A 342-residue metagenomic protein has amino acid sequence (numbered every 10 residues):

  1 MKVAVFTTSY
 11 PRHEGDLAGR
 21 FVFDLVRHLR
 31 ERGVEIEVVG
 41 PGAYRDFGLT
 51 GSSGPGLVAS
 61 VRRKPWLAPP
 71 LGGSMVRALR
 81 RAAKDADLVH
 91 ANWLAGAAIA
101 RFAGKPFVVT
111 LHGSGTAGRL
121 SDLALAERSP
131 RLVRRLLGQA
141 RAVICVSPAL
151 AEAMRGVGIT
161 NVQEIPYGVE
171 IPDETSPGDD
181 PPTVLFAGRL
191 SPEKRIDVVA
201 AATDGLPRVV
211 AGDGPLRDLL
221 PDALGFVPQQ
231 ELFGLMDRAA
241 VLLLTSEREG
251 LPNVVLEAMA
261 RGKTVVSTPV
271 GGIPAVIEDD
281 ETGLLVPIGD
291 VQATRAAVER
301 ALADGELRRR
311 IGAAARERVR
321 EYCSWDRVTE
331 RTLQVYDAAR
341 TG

Functional and structural regions predicted by a protein language model:
V5-P70: N-terminal strand-loop element at the rim of the active site of nucleotide-sugar-dependent glycosyltransferases
G40, L125-A126, P130-E174, A223: Donor nucleotide-sugar binding/catalytic pocket of nucleotide-sugar-dependent glycosyltransferases
S74, P106, T116-R135: Nucleotide-sugar donor phosphate/pyrophosphate-binding loop at the beta->alpha transition of glycosyltransferases
A91-G96: Short His-centered aromatic/hydrophobic patch
L137, V227, G234-A239: Short alpha-helical donor nucleotide-sugar binding micro-motif in glycosyltransferases
E247: Aromatic "clamp/platform" in nucleotide-sugar-dependent glycosyltransferases that forms part of the donor/acceptor
T264-S267, I277: Short hydrophobic beta-strand element within catalytic cores of glycosyltransferases and related nucleotide-activated
D279-D280, L284-V291, R300-E306: Conserved acidic donor-binding segment of nucleotide-sugar-dependent glycosyltransferases
